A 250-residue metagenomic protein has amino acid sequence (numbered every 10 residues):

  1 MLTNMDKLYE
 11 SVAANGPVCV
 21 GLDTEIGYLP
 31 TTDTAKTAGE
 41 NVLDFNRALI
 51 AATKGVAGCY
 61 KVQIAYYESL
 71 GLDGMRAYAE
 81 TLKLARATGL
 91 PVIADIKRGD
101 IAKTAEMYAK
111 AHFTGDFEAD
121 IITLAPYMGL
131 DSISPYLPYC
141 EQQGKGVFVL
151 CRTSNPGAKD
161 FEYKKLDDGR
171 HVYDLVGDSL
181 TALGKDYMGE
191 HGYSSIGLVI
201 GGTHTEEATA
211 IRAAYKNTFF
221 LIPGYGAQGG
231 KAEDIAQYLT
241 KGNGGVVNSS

Functional and structural regions predicted by a protein language model:
M1-E80, L84-V92: Conserved N-terminal beta1-alpha1 strand-loop-helix module at the mouth
V12-A13, I50-V56, L82-A87, L137-Q143 (+2 more regions): Acidic (Asp/Glu)-rich catalytic clusters
A14-V18, G55-G58, T88-L90, E118-D120 (+4 more regions): Short, well-ordered coil/turn segments that N-cap beta-strands
V20, Y60, D95, I122 (+2 more regions): Conserved, mostly hydrophobic/aromatic
D23-G27, A65-Y67, K97-I101, Y127 (+3 more regions): Active-site beta-loop-alpha junctions enriched in small/polar residues
S69-L84, I101-E106, M128-E141, G202-R212 (+1 more regions): Active-site-adjacent beta->alpha loops and helix N-cap segments on the catalytic face of soluble alpha/beta enzymes
I96, D100-G197: Conserved anion-binding
L198, G202-V247: A C-terminal functional module that forms or caps the active site or interfaces directly with catalytic machinery
